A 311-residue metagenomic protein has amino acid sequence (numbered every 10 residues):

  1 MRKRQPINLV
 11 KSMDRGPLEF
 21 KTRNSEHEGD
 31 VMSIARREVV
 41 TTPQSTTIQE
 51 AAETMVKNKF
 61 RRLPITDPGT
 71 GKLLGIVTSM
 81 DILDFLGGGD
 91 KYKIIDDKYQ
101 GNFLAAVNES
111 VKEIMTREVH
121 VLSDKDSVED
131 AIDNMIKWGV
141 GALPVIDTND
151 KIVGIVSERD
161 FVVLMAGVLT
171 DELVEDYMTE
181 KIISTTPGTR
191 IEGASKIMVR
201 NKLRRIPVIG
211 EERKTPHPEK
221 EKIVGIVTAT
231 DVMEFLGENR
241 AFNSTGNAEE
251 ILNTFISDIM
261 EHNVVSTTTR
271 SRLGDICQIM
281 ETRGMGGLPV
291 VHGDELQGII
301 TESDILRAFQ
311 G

Functional and structural regions predicted by a protein language model:
M1-G311: Tandem CBS (Cystathionine beta-synthase) repeat/Bateman regulatory domains
